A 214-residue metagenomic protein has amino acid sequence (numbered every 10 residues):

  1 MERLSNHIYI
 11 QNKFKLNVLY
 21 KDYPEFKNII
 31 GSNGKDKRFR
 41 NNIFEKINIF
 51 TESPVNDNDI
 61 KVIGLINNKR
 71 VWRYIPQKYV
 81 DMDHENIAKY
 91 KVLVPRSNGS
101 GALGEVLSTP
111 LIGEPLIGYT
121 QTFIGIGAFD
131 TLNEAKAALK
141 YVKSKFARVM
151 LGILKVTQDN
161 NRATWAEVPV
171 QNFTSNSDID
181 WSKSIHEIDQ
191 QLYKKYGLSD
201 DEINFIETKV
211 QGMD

Functional and structural regions predicted by a protein language model:
M1-T120, F129-I179, K183-D200: C-terminal substrate-recognition regions of SAM-dependent nucleic acid methyltransferases
F123: Short hydrophobic/aromatic beta-strand or adjacent loop that forms the aromatic wall/cage of a ligand/substrate-binding
I126: Canonical phosphoinositide-binding patch of PH/PH-like domains
D201-D214: Short, amphipathic C-terminal "tail helix"
